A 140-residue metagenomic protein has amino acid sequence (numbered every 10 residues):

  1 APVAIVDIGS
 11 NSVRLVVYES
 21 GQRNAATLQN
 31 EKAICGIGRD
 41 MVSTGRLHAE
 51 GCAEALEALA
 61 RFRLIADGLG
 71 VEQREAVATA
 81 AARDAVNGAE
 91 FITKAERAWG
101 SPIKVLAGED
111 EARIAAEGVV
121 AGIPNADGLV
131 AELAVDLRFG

Functional and structural regions predicted by a protein language model:
A1-I8, V16-A131, G140: Nucleotide/phosphate-binding catalytic cleft detector across ATP-hydrolyzing and phosphate-transferring enzymes
N11: Primarily the dimerization/phosphotransfer
